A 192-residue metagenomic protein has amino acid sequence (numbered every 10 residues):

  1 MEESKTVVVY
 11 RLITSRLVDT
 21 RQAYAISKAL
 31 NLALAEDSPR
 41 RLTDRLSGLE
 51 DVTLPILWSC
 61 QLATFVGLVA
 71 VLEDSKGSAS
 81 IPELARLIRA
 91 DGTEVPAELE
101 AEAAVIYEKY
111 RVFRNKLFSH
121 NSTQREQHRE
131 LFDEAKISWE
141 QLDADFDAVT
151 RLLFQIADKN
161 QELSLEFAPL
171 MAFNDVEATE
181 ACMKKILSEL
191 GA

Functional and structural regions predicted by a protein language model:
M1-I106, F132-A192: Amphipathic alpha-helical interface segments
E100-R129: Histidine-centered, metal-coordinating catalytic motifs and their short helical/loop contexts
